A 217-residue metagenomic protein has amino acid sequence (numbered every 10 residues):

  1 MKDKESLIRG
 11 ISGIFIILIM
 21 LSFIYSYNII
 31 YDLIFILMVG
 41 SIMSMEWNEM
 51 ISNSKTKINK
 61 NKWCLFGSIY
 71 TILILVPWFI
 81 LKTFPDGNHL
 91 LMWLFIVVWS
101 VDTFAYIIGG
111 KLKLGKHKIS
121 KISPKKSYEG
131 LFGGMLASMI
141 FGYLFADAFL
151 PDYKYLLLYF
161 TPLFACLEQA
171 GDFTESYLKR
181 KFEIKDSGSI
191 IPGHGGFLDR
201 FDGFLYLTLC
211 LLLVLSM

Functional and structural regions predicted by a protein language model:
M1-I14, M45-Y143, L150-F204: Interhelical loop and helix-boundary elements at the membrane-water interface of polytopic inner-membrane proteins
K4, I8-R9, I24, I34-L37: Short, N-terminal intrinsically disordered low-complexity segments that are rich in Pro/Gly and polar/charged residues
I19-L33: Short, hydrophobic transmembrane alpha-helix segments
Y31-E46: Loop-to-helix transition at the N-terminal end of transmembrane alpha-helices
L212-M217: Juxtamembrane boundary at the C-terminal end of a transmembrane helix
